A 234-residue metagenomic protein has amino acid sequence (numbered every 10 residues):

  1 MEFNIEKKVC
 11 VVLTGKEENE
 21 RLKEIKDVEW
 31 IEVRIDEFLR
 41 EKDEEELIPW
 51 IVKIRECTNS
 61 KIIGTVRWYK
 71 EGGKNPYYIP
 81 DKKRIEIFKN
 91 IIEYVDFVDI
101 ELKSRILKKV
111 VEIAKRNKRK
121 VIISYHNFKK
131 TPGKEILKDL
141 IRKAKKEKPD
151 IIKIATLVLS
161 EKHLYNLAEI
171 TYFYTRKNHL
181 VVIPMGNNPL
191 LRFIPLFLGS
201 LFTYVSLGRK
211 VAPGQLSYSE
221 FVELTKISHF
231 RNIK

Functional and structural regions predicted by a protein language model:
M1-R67, E71: Conserved N-terminal beta1-alpha1 strand-loop-helix module at the mouth
I5-N19, Y69-K82, S124-E135: Active-site mouth loops of central-metabolism enzymes
V12-T14, E32-E41, Y94-I106, I122-P132 (+2 more regions): Catalytic beta/alpha-barrel core
R21-D27, E45-N59, K89-E93, K108-K118 (+2 more regions): Acidic (Asp/Glu)-rich catalytic clusters
D27-W30, I92-F97, I113-I123, K145-I151 (+2 more regions): Glycine-enriched alpha-helix->loop->beta-strand junction motifs that scaffold or abut catalytic
L39-I54, E101-K118, P132-E135, L159-F173 (+1 more regions): Active-site-adjacent beta->alpha loops and helix N-cap segments on the catalytic face of soluble alpha/beta enzymes
I62-E101: Glycine/small-residue-rich loop that forms an oxyanion/phosphate-binding "nest" at active or ligand-binding sites
K162-H163, T171-K234: C-terminal alpha-helical cap/extension of soluble enzyme domains
